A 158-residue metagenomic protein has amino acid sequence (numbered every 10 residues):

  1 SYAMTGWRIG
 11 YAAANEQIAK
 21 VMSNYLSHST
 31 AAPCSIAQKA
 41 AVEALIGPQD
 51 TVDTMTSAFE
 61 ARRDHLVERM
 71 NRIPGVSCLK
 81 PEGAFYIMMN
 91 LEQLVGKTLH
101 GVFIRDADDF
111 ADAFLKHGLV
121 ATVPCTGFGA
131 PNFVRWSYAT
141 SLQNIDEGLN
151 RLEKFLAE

Functional and structural regions predicted by a protein language model:
S1-E158: PLP-dependent class I/II
